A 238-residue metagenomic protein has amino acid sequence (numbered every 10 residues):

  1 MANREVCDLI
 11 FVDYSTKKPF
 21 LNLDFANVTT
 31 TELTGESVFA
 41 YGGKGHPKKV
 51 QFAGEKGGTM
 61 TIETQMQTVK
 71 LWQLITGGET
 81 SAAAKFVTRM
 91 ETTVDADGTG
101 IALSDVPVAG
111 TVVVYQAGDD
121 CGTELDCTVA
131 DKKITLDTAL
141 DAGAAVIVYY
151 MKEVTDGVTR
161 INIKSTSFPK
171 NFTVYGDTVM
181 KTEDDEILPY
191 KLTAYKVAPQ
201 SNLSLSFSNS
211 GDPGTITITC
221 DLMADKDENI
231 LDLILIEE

Functional and structural regions predicted by a protein language model:
M1-I75, G122-D126, A194-T217: Solvent-exposed edge beta-strands and adjacent loop segments that serve as assembly or binding interfaces
D13-S15, T64-T68, K152-V154, G176-T182 (+2 more regions): Beta-strand elements of well-folded, non-transmembrane domains
T59-E63, A145-I147, T173-Y175, T217-D221: Beta-strand secondary-structure signal
T68-C127, M151-L188: Extended beta-strand solenoid/passenger and fiber regions
A130-D131: Basic helix-extension-helix modules of the SAP/HeH family
T135-A142, L188-E238: Mixed-charge, glycine-accented linear interaction segment located at domain edges/termini
T138-V158: Small/polar beta-strand repeat architecture
